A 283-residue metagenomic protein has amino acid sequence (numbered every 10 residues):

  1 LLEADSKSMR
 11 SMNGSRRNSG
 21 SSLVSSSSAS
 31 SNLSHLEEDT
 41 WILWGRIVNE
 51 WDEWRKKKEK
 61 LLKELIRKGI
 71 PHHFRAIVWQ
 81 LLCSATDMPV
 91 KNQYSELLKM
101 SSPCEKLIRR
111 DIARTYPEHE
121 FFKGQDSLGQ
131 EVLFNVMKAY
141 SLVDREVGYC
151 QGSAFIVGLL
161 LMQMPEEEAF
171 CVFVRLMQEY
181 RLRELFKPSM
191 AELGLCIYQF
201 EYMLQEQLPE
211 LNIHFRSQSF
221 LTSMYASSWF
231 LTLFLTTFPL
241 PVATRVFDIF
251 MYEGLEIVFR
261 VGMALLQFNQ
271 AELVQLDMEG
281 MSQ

Functional and structural regions predicted by a protein language model:
L1-K58, H73: Eukaryotic extended interaction platforms
S30-R46, E53-W54, F170, L176-Y225 (+2 more regions): Extended, Lys/Glu/Leu-rich amphipathic alpha-helical scaffolds
G45, E50-S141: Hydrophobic, conserved cores of late-appearing folded domains
L62-G69, L231-L235, D248: Extended amphipathic alpha-helical scaffold segments
V78, I112, L133-Y140, I156-L160 (+3 more regions): Short alpha-helical scaffolding segments that buttress acidic/His motifs in well-ordered protein cores
E118-D126, M137-V143, I197, L208-F220 (+2 more regions): Active-site-adjacent structural elements in folded domains
T236-P241, M251-Y252: Extended serine/threonine-enriched, polar tracts that run as long, contiguous segments within proteins
